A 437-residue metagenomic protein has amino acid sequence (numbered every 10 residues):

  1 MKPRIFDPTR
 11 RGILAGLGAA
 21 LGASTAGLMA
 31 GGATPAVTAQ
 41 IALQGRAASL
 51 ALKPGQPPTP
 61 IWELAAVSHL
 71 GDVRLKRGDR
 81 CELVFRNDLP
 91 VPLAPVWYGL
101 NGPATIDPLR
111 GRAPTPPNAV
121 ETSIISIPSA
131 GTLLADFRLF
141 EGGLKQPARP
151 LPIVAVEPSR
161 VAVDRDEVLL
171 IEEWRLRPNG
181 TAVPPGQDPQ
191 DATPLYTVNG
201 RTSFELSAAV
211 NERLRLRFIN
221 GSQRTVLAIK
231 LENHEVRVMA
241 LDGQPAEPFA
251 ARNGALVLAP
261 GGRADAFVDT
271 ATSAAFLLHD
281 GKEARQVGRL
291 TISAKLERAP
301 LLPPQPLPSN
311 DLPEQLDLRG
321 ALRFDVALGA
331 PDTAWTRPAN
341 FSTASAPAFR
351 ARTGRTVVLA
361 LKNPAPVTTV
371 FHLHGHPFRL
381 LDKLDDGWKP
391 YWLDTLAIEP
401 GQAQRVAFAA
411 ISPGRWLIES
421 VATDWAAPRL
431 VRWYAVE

Functional and structural regions predicted by a protein language model:
M1-P8, A19-A26: N-terminal secretory signal peptides
S24, T34-R46, Q146-R177, A246-T368 (+2 more regions): Extended terminal and domain-junction accessory segments
Q56-R74, P194-E205, T333-T353: N-terminal edge beta-strand
V73, G99-A130, V238-A271, S345-F349 (+2 more regions): Extracytoplasmic beta-sandwich strand-turn segments characteristic of Greek-key/jelly-roll folds
G78-D79, A119, I127-L133, N211-E212 (+5 more regions): Short tyrosine-centred short linear motifs in exposed loops/low-complexity segments
F85-L89, I219-N220, L361-A365: Asparagine-centered strand-capping/turn motif at beta-strand->loop junctions
I127-E157: Hydrophobic or amphipathic alpha-helical targeting/insertion segments
E167-V210, I219-S222, N340: Acidic-aromatic/histidine active-site loop/patch
